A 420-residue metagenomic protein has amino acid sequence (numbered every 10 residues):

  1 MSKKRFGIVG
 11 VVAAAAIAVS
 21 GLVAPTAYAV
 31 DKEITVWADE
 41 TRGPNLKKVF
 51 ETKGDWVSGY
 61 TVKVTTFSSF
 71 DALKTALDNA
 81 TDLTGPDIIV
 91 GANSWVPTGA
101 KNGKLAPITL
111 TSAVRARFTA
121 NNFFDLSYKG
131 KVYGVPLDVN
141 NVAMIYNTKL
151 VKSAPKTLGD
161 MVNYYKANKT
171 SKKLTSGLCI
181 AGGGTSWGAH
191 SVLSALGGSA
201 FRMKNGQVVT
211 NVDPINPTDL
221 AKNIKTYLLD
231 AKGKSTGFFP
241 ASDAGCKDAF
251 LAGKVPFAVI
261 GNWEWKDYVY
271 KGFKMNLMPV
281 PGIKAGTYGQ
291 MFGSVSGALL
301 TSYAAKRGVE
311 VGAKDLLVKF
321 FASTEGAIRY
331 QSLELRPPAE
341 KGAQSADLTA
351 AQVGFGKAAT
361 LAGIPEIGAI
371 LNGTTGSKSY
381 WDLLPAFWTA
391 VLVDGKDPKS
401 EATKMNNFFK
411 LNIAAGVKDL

Functional and structural regions predicted by a protein language model:
S2-K4, I8-G21, P25-W95, S400 (+1 more regions): Conserved N-terminal structural module of periplasmic/extracytoplasmic solute-binding proteins
P86-D87, R115-K149, T287-M291, E366-T374: A structural signal for short loop-to-beta-strand junctions that line the ligand-binding cleft of periplasmic/secreted
N93-N141, S153-A154, L158-D160, M278: Hinge/lid segment of periplasmic solute-binding proteins
G130, Y270-E334: Extracytoplasmic/periplasmic substrate-recognition and gating elements
Y133-L137, V142, V162-N211, V255: Extracytoplasmic/periplasmic solute-binding protein
Q207-P240: Glycine-centered hinge/linker elements that transmit conformational signals in sensory and ligand-binding systems
Q331-D382, K418-L420: Long, aromatic- and glycine/proline-rich binding clefts that accommodate carbohydrate-like moieties
I364-L420: Conserved C-terminal helix/tail region of periplasmic/extracytoplasmic solute-binding proteins
